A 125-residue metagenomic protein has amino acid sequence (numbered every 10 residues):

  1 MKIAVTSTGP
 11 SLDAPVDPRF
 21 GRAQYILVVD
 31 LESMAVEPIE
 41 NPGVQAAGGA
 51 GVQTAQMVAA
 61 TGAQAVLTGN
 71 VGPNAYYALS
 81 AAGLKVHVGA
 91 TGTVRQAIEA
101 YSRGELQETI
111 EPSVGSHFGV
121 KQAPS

Functional and structural regions predicted by a protein language model:
M1-Q53, A60-T61, S80-S125: Non-catalytic interface/targeting segments
A65-K85: Amphipathic, hydrophobic secondary-structure cores in small proteins
